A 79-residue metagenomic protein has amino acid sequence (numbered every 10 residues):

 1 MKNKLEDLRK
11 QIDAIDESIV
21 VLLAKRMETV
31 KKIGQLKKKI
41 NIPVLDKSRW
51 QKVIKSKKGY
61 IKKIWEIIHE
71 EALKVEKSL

Functional and structural regions predicted by a protein language model:
M1-L79: Domain-level signature for soluble enzymes in the chorismate/prephenate branch of the shikimate pathway
